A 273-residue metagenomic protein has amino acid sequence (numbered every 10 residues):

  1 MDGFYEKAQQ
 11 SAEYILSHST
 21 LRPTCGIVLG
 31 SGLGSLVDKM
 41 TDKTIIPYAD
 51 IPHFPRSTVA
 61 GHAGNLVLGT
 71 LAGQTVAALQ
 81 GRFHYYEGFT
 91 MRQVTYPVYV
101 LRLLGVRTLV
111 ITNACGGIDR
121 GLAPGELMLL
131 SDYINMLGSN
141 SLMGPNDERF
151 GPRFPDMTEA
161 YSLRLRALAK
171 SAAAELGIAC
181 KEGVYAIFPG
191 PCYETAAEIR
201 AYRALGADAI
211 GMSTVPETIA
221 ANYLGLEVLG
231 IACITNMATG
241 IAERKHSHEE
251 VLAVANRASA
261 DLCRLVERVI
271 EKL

Functional and structural regions predicted by a protein language model:
M1-M157: Metabolite-binding pocket within alpha/beta catalytic cores that recognizes anionic/polar moieties
Y14, H18, R164, L168-I178 (+1 more regions): Generic non-transmembrane alpha-helical segments
R102-G105, R203, N222: Non-catalytic positions within long, well-ordered alpha-helices that form the structural scaffold/packing of enzyme
R107-T108, D208, E227: Short acidic/polar active-site loop segments enriched in Thr and Asp
N146-Y185: Metal-dependent peptidase/peptidase-like ectodomains
A172-D208, L273: Active-site/ligand-binding-proximal alpha/beta "capping" segment
M212-E250: Zn-dependent metallopeptidase/amidohydrolase metal-coordination segment
T239-L273: His/Asp/Glu-rich mid-to-C-terminal helical/loop segments that flank catalytic regions of hydrolases
